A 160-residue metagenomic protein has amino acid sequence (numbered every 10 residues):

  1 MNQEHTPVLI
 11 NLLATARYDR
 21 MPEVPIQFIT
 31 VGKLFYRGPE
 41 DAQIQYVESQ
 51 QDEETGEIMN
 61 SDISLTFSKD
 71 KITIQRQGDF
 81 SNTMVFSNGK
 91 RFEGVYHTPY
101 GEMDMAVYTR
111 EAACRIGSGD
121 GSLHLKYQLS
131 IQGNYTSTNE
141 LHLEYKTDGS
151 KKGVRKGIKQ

Functional and structural regions predicted by a protein language model:
M1-E93, H97-H124, Q128-S130, N134-Y135 (+1 more regions): N-terminal intrinsically disordered, cationic/polar leader segments that include organellar targeting peptides
L143-Y145: A short acidic/small-residue loop/turn micro-motif
